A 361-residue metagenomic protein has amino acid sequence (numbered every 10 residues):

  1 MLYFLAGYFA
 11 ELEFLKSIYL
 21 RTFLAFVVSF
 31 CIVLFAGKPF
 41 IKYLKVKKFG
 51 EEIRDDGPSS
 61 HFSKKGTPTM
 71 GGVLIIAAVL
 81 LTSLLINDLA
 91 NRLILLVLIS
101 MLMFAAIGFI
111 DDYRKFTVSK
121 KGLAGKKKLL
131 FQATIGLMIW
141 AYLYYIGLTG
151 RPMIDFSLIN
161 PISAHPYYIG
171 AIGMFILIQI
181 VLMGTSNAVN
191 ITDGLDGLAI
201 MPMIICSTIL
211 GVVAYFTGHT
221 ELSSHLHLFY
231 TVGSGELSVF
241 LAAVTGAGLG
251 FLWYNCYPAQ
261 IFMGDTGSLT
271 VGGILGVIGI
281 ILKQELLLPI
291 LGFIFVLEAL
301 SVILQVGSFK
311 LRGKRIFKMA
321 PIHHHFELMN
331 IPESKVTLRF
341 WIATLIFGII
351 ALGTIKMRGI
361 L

Functional and structural regions predicted by a protein language model:
L2-I41, V79-A106, I139, Y145-N160 (+2 more regions): Alpha-helical transmembrane segments
F35-D56: Membrane-interface helix-loop junction between the first two transmembrane segments
L44, Y113-K121, Q260: Membrane-interfacial helix termini and the short, flexible loops that connect transmembrane helices in multi-pass
E52-T69, R92-L93, G211, E221-H225: Alpha-helical transmembrane segments and immediately membrane-proximal extracytoplasmic
R54-T67, S119-K128, H323, L328: Juxtamembrane helix-capping/reentrant segments at transmembrane boundaries
K64-I76, K127-I135, E333-A343: Select subsegments of transmembrane alpha-helices in polytopic membrane proteins, especially boundary-proximal
A90-L98, T117-F131: Membrane-interfacial loop-to-helix junctions in multi-pass inner-membrane proteins
K115-A124, F156-Y167: Membrane interface segments of multi-pass transport proteins and intramembrane proteases
